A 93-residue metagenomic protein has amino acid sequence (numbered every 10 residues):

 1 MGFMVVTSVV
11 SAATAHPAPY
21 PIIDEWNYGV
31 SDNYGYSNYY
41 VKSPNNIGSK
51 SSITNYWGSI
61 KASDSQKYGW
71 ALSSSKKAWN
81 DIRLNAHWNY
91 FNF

Functional and structural regions predicted by a protein language model:
M1-I23: N-terminal prepro-regions of secreted/extracellular proteins
V9-V10, S59, S75: Short, intrinsically disordered, low-complexity terminal segments
A13, W57-Q66: Surface-exposed loop/edge segments in extracytoplasmic proteins
A15-S49: Short, surface-exposed binding/anchoring microloops in extracellular/periplasmic proteins
Y36-Y39, W70-D81: Exposed aromatic-hydrophobic patches
N45-G48, G58-K61, Y90-F93: Short, surface-exposed beta-strand/loop "edge" segments at domain boundaries and coil↔beta transitions
S51-N55: Conserved aromatic beta-strand anchor motif in extracellular beta-sandwich/beta-rich domains
A78-F93: Short, low-complexity, Pro/Ser/Thr/Gly-rich segments in the mature regions of secreted, periplasmic
